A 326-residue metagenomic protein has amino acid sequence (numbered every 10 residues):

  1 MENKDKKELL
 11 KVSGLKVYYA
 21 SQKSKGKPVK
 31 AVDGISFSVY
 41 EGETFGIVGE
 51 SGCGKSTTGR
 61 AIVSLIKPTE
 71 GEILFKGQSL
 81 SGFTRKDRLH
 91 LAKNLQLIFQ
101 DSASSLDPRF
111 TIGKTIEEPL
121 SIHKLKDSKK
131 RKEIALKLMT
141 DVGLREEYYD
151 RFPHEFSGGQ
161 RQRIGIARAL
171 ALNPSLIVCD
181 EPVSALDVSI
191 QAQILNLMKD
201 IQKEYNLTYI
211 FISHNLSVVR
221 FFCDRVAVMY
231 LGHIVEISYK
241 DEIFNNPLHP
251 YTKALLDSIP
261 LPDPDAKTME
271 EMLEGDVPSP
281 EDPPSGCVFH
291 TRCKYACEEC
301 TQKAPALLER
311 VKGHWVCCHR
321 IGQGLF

Functional and structural regions predicted by a protein language model:
E2-E8, Q22, P28, Y239-F326: Short catalytic/signature loops enriched in Gly
V63: Helix-to-loop junction immediately C-terminal to a conserved catalytic motif
G71-S79: Conserved ABC transporter NBD signature motif
K129-E147, L256-D257: Conserved ABC ATPase "signature" region
F152-F156, Q160: Conserved ABC ATPase signature
A171-S175: A short, proline-enriched helix->beta-strand linker immediately N-terminal to the Walker B motif in ABC-type P-loop
V178, P182, L186, I190-T268: P-loop NTP-binding/switch modules centered on Walker-like glycine-rich loops
